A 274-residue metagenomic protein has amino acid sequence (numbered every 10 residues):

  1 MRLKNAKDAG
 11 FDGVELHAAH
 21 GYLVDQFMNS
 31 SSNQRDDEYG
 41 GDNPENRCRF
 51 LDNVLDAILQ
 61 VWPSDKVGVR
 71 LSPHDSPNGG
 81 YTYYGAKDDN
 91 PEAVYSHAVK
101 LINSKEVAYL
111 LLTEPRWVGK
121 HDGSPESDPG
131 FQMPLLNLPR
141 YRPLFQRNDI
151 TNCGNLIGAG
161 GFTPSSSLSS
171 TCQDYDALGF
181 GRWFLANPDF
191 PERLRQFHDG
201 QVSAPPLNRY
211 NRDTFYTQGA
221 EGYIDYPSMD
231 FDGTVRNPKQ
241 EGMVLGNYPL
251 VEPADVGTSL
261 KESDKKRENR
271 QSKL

Functional and structural regions predicted by a protein language model:
M1-L274: Flavin-dependent oxidoreductase catalytic cores
